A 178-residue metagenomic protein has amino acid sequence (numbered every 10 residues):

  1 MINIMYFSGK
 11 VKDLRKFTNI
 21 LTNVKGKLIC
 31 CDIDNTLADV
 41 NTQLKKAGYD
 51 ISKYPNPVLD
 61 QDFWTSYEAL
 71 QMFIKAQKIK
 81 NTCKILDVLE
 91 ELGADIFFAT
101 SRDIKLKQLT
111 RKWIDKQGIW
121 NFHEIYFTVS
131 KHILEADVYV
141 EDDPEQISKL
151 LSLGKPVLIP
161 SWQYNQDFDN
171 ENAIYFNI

Functional and structural regions predicted by a protein language model:
I2-I4, V24-G26, G93, A136 (+1 more regions): A general structural motif
Y6-S8, K12-L70: Active-site neighborhood of HAD-like aspartate-dependent phosphohydrolases
A38-N41, K46, I96, K105-L109 (+3 more regions): Short catalytic/ligand-binding loop motif for oxyanion handling, primarily in non-cytosolic enzymes, centered on
N56, L70-F97, I104-T110: Short, acidic loop-to-helix structural element flanking the phosphoryl-transfer center in phosphate-processing enzymes
S101-L151: Substrate-recognition "cap/lid" segment bordering the active-site pocket of phosphatases
E124-T128, A173-I178: Short acidic-hydrophobic, aromatic-tinged amphipathic segments that line or gate anion-handling sites
V140-F176: Acidic, Mg2+-coordinating phosphoryl-transfer loop and its flanking beta/alpha structural elements, shared across
